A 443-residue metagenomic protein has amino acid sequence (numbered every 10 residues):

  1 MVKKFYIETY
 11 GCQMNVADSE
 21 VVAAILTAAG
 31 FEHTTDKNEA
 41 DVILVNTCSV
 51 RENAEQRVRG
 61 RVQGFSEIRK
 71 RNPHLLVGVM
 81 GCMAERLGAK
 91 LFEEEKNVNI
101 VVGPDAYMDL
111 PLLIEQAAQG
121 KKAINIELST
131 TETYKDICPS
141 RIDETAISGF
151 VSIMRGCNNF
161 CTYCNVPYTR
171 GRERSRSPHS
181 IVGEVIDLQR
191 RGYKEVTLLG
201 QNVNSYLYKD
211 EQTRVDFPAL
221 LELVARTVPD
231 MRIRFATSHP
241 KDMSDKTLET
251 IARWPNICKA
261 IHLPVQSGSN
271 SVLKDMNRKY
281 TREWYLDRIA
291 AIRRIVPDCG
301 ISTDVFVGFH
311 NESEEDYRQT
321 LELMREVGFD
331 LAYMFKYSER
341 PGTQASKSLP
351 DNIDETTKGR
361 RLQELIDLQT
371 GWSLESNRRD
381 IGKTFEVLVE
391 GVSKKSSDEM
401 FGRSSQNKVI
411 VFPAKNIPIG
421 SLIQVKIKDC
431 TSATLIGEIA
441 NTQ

Functional and structural regions predicted by a protein language model:
M1-Y206, D216, K246, E283-R294 (+6 more regions): Proteins enriched for Cys/Gly/acidic motifs involved in redox and nucleic-acid/cofactor modification
T9, A332, F412-P413: Thr-Gly-centered strand-to-loop micro-motif
V77-G81, R86, L91, R190-E314 (+1 more regions): Conserved SAM/AdoMet-binding glycine-rich loop
M108, N159, N204, K241 (+3 more regions): Glycine-centered loop/turn positions within well-structured domains that cap or flank conserved ligand/cofactor-binding
R141-I142, E249-R253, V265, N377-R379 (+2 more regions): Replace "in large, NTP-powered and nucleic-acid-processing enzymes" with "in large, NTP-powered factors and other
E144-I147, C157-N159, I257, S267 (+5 more regions): Short flexible coil/turn linkers enriched for glycine and charged/polar residues that connect secondary-structure
I181, L198, F235, L263 (+6 more regions): Conserved, mostly hydrophobic/aromatic
A345-Q443: Terminal RNA-binding accessory module
